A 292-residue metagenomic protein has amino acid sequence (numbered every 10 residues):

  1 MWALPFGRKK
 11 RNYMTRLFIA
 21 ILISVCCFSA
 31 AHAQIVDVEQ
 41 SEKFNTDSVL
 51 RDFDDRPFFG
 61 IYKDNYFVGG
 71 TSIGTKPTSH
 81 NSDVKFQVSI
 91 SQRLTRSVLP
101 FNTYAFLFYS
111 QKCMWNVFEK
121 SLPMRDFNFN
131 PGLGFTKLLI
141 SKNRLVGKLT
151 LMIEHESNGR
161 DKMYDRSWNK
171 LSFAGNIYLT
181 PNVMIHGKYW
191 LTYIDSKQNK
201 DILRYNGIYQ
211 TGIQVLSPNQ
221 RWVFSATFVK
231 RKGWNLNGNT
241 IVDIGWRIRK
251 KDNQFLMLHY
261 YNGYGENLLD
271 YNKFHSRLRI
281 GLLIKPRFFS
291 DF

Functional and structural regions predicted by a protein language model:
M1-L50, F289-F292: Cleavable N-terminal export/targeting peptides
Q34-T95, L133, K285-R287: Short glycine/proline- and aromatic-enriched beta-strand/turn motifs that initiate or cap beta-hairpins
G60-G70, R96-P218, A226-F228, N235 (+2 more regions): Outer-membrane pore/translocation modules
D83, Q87-S89, N130-G132, S172 (+3 more regions): Membrane-embedded beta-strand positions in outer-membrane beta-barrel channels/transporters
Q220-F224, K230-M257: Long, repeat-rich segments with strong aromatic
R247, Q254-N262, E266-L268, R279-L283: C-terminal membrane-adjacent module
H275-F292: Outer-membrane beta-barrel "beta-signal"
